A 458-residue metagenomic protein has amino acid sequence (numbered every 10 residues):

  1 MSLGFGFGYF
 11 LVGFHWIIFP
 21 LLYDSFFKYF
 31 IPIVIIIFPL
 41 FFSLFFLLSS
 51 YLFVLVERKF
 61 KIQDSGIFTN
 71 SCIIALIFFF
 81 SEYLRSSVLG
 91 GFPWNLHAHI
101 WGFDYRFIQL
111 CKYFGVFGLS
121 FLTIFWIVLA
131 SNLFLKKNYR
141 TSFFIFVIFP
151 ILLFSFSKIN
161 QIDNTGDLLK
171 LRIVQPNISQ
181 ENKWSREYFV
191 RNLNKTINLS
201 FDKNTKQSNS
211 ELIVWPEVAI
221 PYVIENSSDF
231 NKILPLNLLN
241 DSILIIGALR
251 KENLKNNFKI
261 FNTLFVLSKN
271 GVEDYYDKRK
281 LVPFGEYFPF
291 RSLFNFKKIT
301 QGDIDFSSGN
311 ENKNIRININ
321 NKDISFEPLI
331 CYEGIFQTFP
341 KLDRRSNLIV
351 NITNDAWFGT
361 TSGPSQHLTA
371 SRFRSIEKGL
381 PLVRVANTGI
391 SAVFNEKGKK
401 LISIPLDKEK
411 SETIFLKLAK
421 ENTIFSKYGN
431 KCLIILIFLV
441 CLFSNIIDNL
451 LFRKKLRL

Functional and structural regions predicted by a protein language model:
M1-N160, T360, S371-R374, A386-S391 (+2 more regions): Membrane-embedded alpha-helical bundles of multi-pass enzymes that act on lipidic or dolichyl-linked glycan substrates
I31-P39, I178-R186, K298-I299: Short glycine/proline- and acidic residue-enriched helix-loop micro-motifs that form flexible lids or anion-recognition
S49, S200-F201, N312: Generic structural signal for well-ordered alpha-helices, preferentially at hydrophobic/aromatic core positions
L89-G91, T165, K255-I260: Short glycine/proline-enriched turns and hinge-like loops at secondary-structure junctions
F103-Y105, P150-W215, Y222-P235: Membrane-interface segments at or immediately adjacent to transmembrane helices that form the boundary between
Y188, L212-L458: Solvent-exposed soluble domains appended to multi-pass membrane proteins
